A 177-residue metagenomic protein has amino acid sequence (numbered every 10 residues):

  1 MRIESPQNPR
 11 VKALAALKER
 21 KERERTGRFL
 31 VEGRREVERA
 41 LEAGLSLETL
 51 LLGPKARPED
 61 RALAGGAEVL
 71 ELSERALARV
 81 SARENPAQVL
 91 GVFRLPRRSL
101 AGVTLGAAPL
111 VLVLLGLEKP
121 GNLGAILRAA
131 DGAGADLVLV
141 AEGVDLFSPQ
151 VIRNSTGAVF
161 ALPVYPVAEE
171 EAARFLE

Functional and structural regions predicted by a protein language model:
M1-E84: N-terminal positively charged helical leader segments and presequences
F29, E36, A87, A125-I126 (+1 more regions): Generic hydrophobic secondary-structure packing signal
E42, V92-F93, R97-E177: RNA substrate-binding interface of SAM-dependent RNA methyltransferases
L47, P86-Q88, A107-P109: A general structural motif
A56, R75, P86, L95-R97 (+1 more regions): Short, flexible active-site-adjacent loop segments at beta-strand->alpha-helix junctions, enriched in small/polar
E84-P86, G157: Short Pro/Gly-enriched coil loops immediately N-terminal to beta-strands
